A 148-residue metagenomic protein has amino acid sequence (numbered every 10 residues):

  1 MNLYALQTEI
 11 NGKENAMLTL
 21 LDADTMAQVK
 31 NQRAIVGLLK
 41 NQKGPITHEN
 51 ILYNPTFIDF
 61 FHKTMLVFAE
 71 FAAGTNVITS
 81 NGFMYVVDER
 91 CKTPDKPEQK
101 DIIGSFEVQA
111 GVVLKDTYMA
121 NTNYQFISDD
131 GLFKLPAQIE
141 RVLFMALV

Functional and structural regions predicted by a protein language model:
M1-V148: The transition from N-terminal targeting/processing segments to the mature protein
